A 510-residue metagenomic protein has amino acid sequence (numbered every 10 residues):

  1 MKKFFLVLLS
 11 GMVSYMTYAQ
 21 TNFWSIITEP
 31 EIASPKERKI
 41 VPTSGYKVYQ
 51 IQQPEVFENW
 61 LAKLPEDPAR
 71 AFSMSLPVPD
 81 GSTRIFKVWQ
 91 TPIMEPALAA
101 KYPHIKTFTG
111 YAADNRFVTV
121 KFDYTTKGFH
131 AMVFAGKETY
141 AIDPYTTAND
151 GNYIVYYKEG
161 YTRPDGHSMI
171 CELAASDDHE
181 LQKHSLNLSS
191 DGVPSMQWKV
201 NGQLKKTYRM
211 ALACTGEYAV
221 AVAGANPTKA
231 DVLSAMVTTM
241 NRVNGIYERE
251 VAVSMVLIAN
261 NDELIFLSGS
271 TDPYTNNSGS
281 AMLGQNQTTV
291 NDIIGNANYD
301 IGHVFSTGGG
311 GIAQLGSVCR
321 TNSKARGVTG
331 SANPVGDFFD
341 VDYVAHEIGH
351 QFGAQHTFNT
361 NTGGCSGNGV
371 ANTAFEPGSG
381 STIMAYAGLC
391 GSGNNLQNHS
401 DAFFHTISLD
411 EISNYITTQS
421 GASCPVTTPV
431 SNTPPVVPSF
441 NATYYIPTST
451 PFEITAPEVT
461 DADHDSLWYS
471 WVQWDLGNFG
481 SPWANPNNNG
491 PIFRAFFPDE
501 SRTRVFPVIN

Functional and structural regions predicted by a protein language model:
M1-F23: Bacterial Sec-dependent N-terminal signal peptides
A19-V48, D150-C319: Fold-level signature of zinc-dependent metallopeptidase catalytic domains
Q20-N149, A281-G284: N-terminal prosegments of processed precursors
V256, S470-N510: Exoplasmic/lumenal beta-rich domain surfaces
I258-A281, R320-S400, S481-P482: The catalytic-center signature of Zn2+-dependent metalloproteases
T427, T455-D463, W474: Acidic, Ser/Thr
V430-P438, L467, P482: Proline-centered linker/hinge motifs at extracellular inter-domain junctions
T443-I454, A462: Short, solvent-exposed loop/linker segments at the N-terminal edge of repeated beta-sheet extracellular domains
